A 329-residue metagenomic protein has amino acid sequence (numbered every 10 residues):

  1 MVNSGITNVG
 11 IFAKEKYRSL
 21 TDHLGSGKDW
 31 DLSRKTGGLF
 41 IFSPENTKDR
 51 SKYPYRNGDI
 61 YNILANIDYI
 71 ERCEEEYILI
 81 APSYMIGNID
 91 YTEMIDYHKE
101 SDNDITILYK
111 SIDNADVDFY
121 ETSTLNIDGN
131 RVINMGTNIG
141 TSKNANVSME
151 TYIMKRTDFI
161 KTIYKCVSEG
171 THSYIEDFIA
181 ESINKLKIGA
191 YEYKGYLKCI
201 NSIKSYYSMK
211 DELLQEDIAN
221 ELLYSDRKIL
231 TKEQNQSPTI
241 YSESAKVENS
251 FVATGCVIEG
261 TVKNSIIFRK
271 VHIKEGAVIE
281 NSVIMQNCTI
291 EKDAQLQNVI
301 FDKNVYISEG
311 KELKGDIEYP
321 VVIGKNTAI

Functional and structural regions predicted by a protein language model:
M1-E212, I323: Unchanged
T157, K165-I329: Left-handed beta-helix
